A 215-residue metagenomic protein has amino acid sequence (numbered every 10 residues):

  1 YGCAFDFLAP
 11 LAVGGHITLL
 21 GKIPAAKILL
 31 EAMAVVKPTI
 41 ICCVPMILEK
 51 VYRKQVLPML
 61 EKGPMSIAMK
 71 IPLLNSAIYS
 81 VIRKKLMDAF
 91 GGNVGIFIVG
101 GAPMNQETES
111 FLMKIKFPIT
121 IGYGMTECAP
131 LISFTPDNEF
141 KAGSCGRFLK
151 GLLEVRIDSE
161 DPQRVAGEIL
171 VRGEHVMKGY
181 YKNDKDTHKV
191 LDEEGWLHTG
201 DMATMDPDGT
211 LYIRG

Functional and structural regions predicted by a protein language model:
Y1-K85: Conserved AMP-binding/adenylation subdomain of ANL enzymes
L30, E49-Q55, F97-I98, Q106-S110 (+3 more regions): Adenylate-forming
T39, G95, D201: Conserved acidic residues
M69-F117: Short gly/Ser/Thr-rich phosphate-binding loop of adenylate-forming enzymes
G101, G124, G146, D201: Active-site glycine-centered loops adjacent to acidic/histidine catalytic or metal-binding residues that shape
M104-Q106, S110-P118, M125-G143, E160 (+1 more regions): Active-site loops of AMP-binding adenylate-forming
G143-L149, L191-E194: Short Gly/Pro-enriched turn/cap motifs at secondary-structure boundaries
Q163-G215: Conserved ATP-binding/catalytic segment of the ANL
